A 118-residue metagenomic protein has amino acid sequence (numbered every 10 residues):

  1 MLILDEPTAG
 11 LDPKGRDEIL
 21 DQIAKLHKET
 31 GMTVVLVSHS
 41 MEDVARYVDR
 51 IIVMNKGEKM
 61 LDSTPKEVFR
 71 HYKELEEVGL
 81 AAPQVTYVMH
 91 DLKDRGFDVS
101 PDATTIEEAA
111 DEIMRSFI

Functional and structural regions predicted by a protein language model:
L2-D5: Catalytic Walker B motif of ABC-type/P-loop ATPase nucleotide-binding domains
P13-G15: Helix N-cap at the start of a conserved alpha-helix in ABC-type nucleotide-binding domains
D17-E29: Helical segment within the ABC ATPase nucleotide-binding domain
S38-H39: H-loop/switch region of ABC-family ATPase nucleotide-binding domains
V44-R46: A short, surface-exposed alpha-helical micro-motif characterized by mixed small hydrophobic and charged/polar residues
K56-G57: Conserved ABC ATPase "signature" C-loop
D62-S63: ABC ATPase "signature
E76-I118: ABC ATPase nucleotide-binding domains
